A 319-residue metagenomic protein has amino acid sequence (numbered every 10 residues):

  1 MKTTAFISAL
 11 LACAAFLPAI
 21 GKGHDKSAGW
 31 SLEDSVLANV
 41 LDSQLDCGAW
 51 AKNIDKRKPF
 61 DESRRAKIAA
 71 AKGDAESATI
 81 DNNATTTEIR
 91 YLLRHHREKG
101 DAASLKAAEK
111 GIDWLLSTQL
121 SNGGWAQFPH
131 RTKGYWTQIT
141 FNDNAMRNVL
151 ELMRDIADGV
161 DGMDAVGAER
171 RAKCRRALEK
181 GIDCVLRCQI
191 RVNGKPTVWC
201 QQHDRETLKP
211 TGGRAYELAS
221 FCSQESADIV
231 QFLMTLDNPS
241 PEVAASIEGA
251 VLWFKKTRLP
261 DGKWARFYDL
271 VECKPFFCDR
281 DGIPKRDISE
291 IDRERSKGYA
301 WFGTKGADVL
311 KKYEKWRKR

Functional and structural regions predicted by a protein language model:
M1-F6: Positively charged n-region of N-terminal signal peptides that target proteins for export
S8-A15: Bacterial N-terminal signal peptides
A19-V36, E151, D155-K180, E206-G213 (+2 more regions): Terminal, non-catalytic domain-edge segments
D25-G29, I68-A84, K133-M146, G212-E225 (+1 more regions): Solvent-exposed loop and edge beta-strand segments that line ligand/cofactor-binding and catalytic clefts
S35-A49, A107-G124, R175-G194, S246-G262: Long, well-ordered core segments of solenoidal/helical folds
Q44-G73, S117-T137, D164, R187-Y216 (+1 more regions): Glycine- and aromatic-rich loop/turn segments at beta-sheet edges
D81-R94, N142-A157, F221-T235: Well-ordered alpha-helical segments within folded domains of soluble proteins
L105, E109-I112, L116, K133 (+2 more regions): Eukaryote-skewed repeat-based solenoidal scaffolds used as protein-protein interaction platforms, primarily
